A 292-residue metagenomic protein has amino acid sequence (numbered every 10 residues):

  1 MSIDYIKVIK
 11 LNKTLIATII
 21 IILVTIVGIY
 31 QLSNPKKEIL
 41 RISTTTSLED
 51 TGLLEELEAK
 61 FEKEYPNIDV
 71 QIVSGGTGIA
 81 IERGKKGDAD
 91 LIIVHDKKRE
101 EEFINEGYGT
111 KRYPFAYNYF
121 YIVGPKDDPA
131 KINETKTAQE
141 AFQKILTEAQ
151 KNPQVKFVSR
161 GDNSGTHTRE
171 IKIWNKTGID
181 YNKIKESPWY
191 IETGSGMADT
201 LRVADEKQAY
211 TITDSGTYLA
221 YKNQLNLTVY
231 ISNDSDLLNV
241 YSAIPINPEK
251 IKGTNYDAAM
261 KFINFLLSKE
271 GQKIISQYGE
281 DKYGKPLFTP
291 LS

Functional and structural regions predicted by a protein language model:
M1-I3: Short, low-complexity, Lys/Arg-enriched N-terminal segments of secretory-pathway carbohydrate enzymes
Y5-E64, D69, G78, K97 (+2 more regions): Exported/periplasmic ABC-transporter solute-binding proteins
I81-D96, E100-P114: Short beta-strand-centered segments that line the small-molecule binding cleft or hinge of alpha/beta clamshell
F120, D127-D128: N-terminal Rossmann-like NAD(P) cofactor-binding subdomain of oxidoreductases, focused on the glycine-rich
Y121-V123, A243-I244: Short glycine- and hydrophobic/aromatic-rich loop-to-beta-strand nucleating segment in the catalytic cores
